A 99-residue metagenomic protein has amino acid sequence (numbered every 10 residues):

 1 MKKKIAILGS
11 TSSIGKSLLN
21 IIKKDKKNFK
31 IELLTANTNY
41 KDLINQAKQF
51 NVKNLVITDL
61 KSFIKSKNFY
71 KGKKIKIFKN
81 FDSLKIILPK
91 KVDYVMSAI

Functional and structural regions predicted by a protein language model:
M1-K53: N-terminal Rossmann-like dinucleotide-binding module
L8, L34, T58, F78 (+1 more regions): Structural motif
S12, L60-K61, D82: Short, ordered loop/turn segments at secondary-structure junctions
S17-N20, N45-Q46, K65, I86 (+1 more regions): Alpha-helical scaffold segments in soluble metabolic enzymes
T38, S62, L84: Residue-level detector of flexible, active-site-proximal loop/helix-junction positions within diverse enzyme catalytic
D42-F78: Conserved N-terminal catalytic core of the sugar/cofactor nucleotidyltransferase
K67-I99: A structured beta-alpha segment of the ubiquitous adenosine-cofactor-binding alpha/beta core
